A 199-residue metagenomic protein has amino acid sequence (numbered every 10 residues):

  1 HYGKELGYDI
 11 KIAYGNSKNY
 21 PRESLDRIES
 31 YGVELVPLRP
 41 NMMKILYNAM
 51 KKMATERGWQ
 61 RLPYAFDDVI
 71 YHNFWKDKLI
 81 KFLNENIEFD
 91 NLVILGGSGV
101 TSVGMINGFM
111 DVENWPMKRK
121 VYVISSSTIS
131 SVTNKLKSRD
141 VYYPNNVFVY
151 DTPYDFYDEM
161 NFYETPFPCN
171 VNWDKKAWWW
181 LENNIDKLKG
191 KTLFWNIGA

Functional and structural regions predicted by a protein language model:
H1, S17-N19, D67-V69, I94-M105 (+2 more regions): Gly/Ser/Thr-rich loops at beta-strand to alpha-helix junctions that form or flank small-molecule/cofactor-binding
H1-G7, S102-E113: Histidine-anchored nucleotide/phosphate-binding helix
I12-A13, I94, V123, F194: Structural beta-sheet core signal
Y14-I87, N145-P168: Small/polar-residue-rich loop-to-helix segments that shape phosphate-bearing ligand pockets
G15-S17, I124-T128, I197: Cofactor-binding loop segments of dinucleotide-utilizing enzymes, especially the Rossmann-like FAD- and NAD(P)+-binding
N73-G108: Hydrophobic, aromatic-enriched interface-forming segments
D111-K187: Active-site/ligand-binding loops adjacent to catalytic centers
I185-A199: Phosphate-binding loop/pocket of nucleotide- and phosphate-handling active sites
